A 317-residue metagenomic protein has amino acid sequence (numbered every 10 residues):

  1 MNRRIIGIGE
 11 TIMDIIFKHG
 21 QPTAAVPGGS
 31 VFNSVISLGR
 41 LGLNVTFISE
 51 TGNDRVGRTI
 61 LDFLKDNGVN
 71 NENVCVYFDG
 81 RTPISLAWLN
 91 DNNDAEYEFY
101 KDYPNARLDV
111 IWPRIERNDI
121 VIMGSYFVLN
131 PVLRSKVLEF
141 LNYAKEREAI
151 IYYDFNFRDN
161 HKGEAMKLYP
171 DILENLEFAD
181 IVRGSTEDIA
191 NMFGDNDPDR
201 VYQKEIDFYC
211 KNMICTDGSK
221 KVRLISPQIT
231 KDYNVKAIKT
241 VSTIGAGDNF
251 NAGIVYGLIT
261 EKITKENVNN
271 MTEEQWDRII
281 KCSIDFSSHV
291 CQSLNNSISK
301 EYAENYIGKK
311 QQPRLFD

Functional and structural regions predicted by a protein language model:
M1-V69, D317: Glycine-rich phosphate/adenosyl-contacting loop at the front of the ribokinase-like
R3, P198-D317: Conserved phosphate-binding/catalytic region of the ribokinase-like
R4-I6, D119-I120, I181, N212: Structural motif
T11, S30, Y126, F155 (+1 more regions): Active-site metal-binding loops of divalent metal-dependent hydrolases
L38, S185, G247: Short, conserved phosphate/pyrophosphate- and ester-handling motifs at nucleotide-, phospho-/glycolipid
N44-S125, G308-D317: Conserved N-terminal subdomain of the carbohydrate kinase-like
R114-E116, N175-L176, D207: A short, aliphatic-rich alpha-helical micro-motif
L129-Q203, K220-K221: Conserved beta-alpha-beta core of the PfkB/ribokinase-like small-molecule kinase fold
